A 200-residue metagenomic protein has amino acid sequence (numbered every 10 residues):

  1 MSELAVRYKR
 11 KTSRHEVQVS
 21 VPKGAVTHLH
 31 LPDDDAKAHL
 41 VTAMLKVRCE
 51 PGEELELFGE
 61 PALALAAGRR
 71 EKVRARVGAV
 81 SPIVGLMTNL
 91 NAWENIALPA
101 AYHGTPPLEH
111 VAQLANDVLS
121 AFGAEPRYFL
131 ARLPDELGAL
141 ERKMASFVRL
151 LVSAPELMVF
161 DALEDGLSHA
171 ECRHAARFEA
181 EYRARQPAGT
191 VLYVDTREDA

Functional and structural regions predicted by a protein language model:
T12-S13, P22-C49: Glycine-rich P-loop/Walker A and Walker A-like loops and their local beta1-loop-alpha1 context in P-loop NTPases
C49-L63: Conserved ABC transporter NBD signature motif
A62-G78: ABC ATPase NBD coupling module
I83, N89-T105, H110, L114: Q-loop/switch helix immediately C-terminal to the Walker
H110-Y128: Conserved ABC ATPase "signature" region
R132-E141: Conserved ABC ATPase signature
S146-F147: Hydrophobic anchor residue at the start of the ABC signature
